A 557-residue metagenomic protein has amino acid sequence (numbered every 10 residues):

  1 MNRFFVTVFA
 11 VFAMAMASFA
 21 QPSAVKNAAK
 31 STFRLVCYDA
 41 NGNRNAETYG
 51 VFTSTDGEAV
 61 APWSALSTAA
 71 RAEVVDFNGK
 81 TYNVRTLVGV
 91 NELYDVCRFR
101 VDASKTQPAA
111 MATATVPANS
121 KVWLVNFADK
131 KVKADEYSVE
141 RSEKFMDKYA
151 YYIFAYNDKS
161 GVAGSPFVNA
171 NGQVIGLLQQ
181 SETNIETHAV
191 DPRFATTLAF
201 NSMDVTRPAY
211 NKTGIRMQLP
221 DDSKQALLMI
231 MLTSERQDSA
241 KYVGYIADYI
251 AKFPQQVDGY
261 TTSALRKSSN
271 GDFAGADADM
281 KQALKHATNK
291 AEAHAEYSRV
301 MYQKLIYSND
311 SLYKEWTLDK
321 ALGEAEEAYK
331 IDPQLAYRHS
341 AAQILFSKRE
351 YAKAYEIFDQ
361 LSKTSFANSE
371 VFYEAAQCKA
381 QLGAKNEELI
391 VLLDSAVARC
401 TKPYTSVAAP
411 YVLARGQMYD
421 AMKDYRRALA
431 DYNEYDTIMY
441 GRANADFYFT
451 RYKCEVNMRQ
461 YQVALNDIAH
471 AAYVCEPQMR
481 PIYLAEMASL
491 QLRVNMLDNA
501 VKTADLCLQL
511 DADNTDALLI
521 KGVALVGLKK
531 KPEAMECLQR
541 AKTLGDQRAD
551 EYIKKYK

Functional and structural regions predicted by a protein language model:
Q21, Y38-P62, Y82-N83, G164: A conserved glycine-rich beta-strand in the N-terminal activation segment of trypsin-fold
Q21-A24, T106-Y151, A155-A163, L178-A189 (+1 more regions): Flexible, gly/ser-rich surface segments that form the specificity/activation loops bordering the active-site cleft
P22-V25, L177-K241: C-terminal cap/linker of serine protease catalytic domains
S54-V125, K130-A134, K148, Y156: Conserved active-site neighborhood of the chymotrypsin/trypsin-like protease fold
T262, E296, S340, E374 (+6 more regions): Canonical tetratricopeptide repeat
L265, R299, I306, Q343 (+6 more regions): Residue-level recognition of tetratricopeptide repeat
S269, Q303-Y307, S347-K348, Q381-L382 (+5 more regions): Register position in tetratricopeptide repeats
